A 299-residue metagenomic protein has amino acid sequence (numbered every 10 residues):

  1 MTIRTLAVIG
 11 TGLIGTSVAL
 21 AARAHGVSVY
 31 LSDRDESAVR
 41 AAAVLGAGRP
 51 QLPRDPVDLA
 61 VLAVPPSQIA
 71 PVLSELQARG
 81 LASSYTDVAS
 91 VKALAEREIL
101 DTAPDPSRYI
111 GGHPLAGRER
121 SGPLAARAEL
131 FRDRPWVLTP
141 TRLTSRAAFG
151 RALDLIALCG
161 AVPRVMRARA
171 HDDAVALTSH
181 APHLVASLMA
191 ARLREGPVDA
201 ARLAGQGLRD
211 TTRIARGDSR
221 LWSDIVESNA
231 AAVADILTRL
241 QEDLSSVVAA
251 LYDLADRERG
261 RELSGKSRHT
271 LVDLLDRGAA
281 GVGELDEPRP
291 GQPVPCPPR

Functional and structural regions predicted by a protein language model:
M1-Q51, L59: NAD(P)+-binding Rossmann beta1-loop-alpha1 motif at the extreme N-terminus of oxidoreductases
T2-T5, V57, A82, D133: Phosphate-coordination loops involved in phosphoryl transfer and adenosine-cofactor binding
T5, S28, R108, P135 (+1 more regions): Residues at the starts of beta-strands that form the adenosine-phosphate
L52-T86: Rossmann-like NAD(P)-binding element
V64-P66, S90, P114, M189: Short glycine-/small-residue-rich Rossmann-like dinucleotide-binding loops
V72-A125: Rossmann-like NAD(P)(H) cofactor-binding subdomain of soluble oxidoreductases
A128-R216: Internal alpha-helical scaffold of NAD(P)-dependent oxidoreductase catalytic cores
D199-R277: Interdomain hinge/lid region at the active-site interface of Rossmann-like NAD(P)-dependent oxidoreductases
